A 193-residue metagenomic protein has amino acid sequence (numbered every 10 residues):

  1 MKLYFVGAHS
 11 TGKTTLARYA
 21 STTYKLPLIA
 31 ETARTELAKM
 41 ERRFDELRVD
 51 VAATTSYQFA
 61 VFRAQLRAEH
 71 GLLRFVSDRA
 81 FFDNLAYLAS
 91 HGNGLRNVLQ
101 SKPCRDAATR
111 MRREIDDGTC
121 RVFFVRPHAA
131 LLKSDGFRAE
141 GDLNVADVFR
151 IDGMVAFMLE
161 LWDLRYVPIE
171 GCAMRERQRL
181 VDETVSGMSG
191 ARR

Functional and structural regions predicted by a protein language model:
K2: Walker A (P-loop) ATP-phosphate-binding motif of ABC ATPase nucleotide-binding domains
F5: Hydrophobic anchor at the beta1->P-loop junction of P-loop NTPases
H9: The conserved Walker
K13: Conserved lysine of the Walker
R18, T22-A64: Conserved substrate/cofactor phosphate-moiety recognition/catalytic segment in nucleotide-dependent phosphotransferases
S56-D117: Glycine-rich phosphate-binding loop used to anchor ATP phosphates in small-molecule kinases, encompassing both
H91-C172, S189: A glycine- and Lys/Arg-enriched "phosphate-lid" helix/loop adjacent to the NTP-binding pocket of small-molecule kinases
